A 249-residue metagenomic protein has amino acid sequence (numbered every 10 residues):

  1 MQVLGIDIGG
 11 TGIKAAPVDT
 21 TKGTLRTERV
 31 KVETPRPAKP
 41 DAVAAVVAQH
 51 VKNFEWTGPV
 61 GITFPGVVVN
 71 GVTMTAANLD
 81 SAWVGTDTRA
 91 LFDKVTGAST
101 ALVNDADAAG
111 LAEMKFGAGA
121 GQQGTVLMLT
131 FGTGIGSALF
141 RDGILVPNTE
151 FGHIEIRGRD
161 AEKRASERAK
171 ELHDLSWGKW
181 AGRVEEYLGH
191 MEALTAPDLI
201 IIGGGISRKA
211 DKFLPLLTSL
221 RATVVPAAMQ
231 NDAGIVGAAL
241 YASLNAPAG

Functional and structural regions predicted by a protein language model:
M1-V60, V68-V72, F92-A98, A112-M128 (+1 more regions): ATP-binding/phosphotransfer module of carbohydrate and carboxylate kinases, centering on a glycine-rich
P65: Conserved NAD(P)H cofactor-binding loop of Rossmann-fold oxidoreductase domains
T73-G85: A charged helix-plus-loop insertion that forms the helical arch/lid used to bind and gate nucleic-acid substrates
T100-D105: General beta-strand structural signal in soluble alpha/beta enzymes
I135: Extracytoplasmic strand-loop-helix segments at the start of, or within, the mature domains of secreted/periplasmic
